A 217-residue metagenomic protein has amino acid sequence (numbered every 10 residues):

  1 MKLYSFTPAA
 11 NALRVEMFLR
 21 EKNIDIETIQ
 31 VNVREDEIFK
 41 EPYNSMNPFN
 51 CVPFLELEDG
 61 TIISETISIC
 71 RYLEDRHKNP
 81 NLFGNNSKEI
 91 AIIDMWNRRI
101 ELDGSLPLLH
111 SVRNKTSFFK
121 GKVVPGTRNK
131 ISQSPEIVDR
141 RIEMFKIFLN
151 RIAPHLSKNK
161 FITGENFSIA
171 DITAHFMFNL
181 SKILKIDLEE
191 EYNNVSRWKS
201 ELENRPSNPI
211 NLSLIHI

Functional and structural regions predicted by a protein language model:
M1-S132: GST-like domain detector, emphasizing the conserved glutathione-binding G-site in the N-terminal thioredoxin-like
Y43, L202, N208: An amphipathic, aromatic/His-enriched active-site/gating alpha helix that lines ligand/cofactor pockets
S45, N204, S213: Phosphate-coordinating loops and pocket residues in cytosolic domains that bind phosphorylated ligands
E74, K78, S157, E203-N204: Residues at helix-coil transition
L102-E201: GST-like fold's C-terminal all-alpha helical module
I215-I217: Conserved small/polar residues in nucleotide/adenosyl-binding loops
